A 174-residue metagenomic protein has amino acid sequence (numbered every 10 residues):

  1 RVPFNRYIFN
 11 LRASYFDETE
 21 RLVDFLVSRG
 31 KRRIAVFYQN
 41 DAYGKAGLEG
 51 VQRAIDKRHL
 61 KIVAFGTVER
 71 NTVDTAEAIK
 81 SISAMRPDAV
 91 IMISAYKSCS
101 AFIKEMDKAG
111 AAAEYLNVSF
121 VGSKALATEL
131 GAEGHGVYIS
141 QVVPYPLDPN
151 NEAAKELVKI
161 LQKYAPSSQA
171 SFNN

Functional and structural regions predicted by a protein language model:
R1, L11, V68-T75, A95-S98: Beta-alpha junction/loop-to-helix N-cap segments that form part of ligand/metal-binding clefts
R1-F65, A112-I139: Extracytoplasmic ligand/sensor domains, especially the bilobed periplasmic-binding protein
N5, I103-N174: Extracellular/periplasmic periplasmic-binding protein-like sensory domains
E18-R21, T67-S81: Structural motif
R29, I82-P87: Glycine-rich phosphate-binding loop signature in dinucleotide/nucleotide-binding domains
A35-Y38, R86-Y96, F102, A113-V118 (+1 more regions): Periplasmic-binding protein-like
H59-T67, R86-A89, A112-A113, K163-Q169: A local structural motif
